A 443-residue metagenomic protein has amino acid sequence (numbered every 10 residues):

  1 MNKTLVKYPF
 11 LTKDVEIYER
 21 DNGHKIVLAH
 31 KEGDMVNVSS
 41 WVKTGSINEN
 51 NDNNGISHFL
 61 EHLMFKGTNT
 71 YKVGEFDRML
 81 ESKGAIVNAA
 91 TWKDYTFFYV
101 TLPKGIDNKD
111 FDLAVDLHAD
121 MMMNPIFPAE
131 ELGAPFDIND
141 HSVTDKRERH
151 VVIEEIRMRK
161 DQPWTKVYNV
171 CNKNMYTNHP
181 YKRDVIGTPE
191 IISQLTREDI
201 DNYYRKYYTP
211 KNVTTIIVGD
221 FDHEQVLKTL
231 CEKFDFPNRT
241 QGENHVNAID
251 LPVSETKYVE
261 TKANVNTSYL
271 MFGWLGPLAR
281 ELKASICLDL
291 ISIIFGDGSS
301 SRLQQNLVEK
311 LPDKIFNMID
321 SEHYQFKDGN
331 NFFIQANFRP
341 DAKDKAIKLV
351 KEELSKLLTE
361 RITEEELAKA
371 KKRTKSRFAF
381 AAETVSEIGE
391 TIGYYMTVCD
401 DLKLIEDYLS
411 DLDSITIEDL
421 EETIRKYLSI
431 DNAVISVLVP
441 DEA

Functional and structural regions predicted by a protein language model:
M1-K7, T214-I217, R361, E365-A443: C-terminal regions of mature proteins
M1-L11, T177, K182-V185, E190 (+3 more regions): An aromatic/glycine/proline-enriched structural segment found at the starts of mature extracellular/organellar domains
M1-V36: N- or domain-start disorder-to-order transition segments that initiate the globular core
G23, S40, H58, L80 (+14 more regions): Buried hydrophobic packing residues in well-ordered domains
E32, N37-K109, D161, I294-I315: M16/MPP (pitrilysin/insulinase) zinc-metallopeptidase core fold and M16-derived inactive scaffolds
N69, F76-Y203, E352, E364-T391: Acidic/histidine-enriched segments that form metal/cofactor-coordinating and catalytic pocket/exosite environments
I86, M271-G276, F295-F338: A structural supersecondary motif
F333-T363: Extended amphipathic alpha-helical segments enriched in small hydrophobics
